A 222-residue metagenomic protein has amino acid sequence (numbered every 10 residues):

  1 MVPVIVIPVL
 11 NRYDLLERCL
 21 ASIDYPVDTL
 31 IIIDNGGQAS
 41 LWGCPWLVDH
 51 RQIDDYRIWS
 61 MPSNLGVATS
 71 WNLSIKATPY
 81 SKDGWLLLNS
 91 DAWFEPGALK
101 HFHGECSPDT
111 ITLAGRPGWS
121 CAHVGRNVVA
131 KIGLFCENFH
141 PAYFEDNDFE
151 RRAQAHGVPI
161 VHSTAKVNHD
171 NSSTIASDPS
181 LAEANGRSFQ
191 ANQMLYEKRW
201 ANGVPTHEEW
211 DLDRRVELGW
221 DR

Functional and structural regions predicted by a protein language model:
P3-L15, C19, I33: A conserved hydrophobic helix/loop-capping motif in glycosyltransferases and polysaccharide synthases
S22, D34-L47, D91-W93: A conserved acidic beta->alpha catalytic loop
D28-Q38, W59-M61: Short beta-strand/loop segment that forms part of the nucleotide-sugar
M61-T78: Glycine-rich, basic loop-to-helix element that forms the pyrophosphate-binding segment of sugar-nucleotide handling
K82-W93: Short beta-strand-to-loop acidic/aromatic patch adjacent to the donor-nucleotide binding site
G97-A114: Conserved donor-nucleotide/metal-binding helix-loop-beta segment in metal-dependent transferases, i.e., the alpha-helix
V124-Y143, R152-S163: Aromatic-glycine-rich donor-binding/catalytic loop that engages nucleotide-sugar donors across glycosyltransferases
E145-R222: C-terminal catalytic/acceptor-binding lobe
